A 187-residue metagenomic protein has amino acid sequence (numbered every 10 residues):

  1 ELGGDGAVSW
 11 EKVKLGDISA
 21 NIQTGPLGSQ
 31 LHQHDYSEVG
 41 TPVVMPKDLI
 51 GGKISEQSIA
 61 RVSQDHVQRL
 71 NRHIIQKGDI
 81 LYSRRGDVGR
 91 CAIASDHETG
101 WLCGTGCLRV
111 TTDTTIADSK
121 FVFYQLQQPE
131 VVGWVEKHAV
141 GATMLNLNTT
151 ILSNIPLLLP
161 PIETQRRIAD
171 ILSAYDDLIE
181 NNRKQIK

Functional and structural regions predicted by a protein language model:
E1-L27, N154-K187: Non-catalytic DNA-recognition/assembly elements of restriction-modification systems
V8, G100-L108, A117-K120, V140-R166: A short glycine-rich beta-alpha junction/loop motif
G16-H34, K47-I80: Sequence-specific dsDNA recognition surfaces
S29, I50-V62, I80-S83, D87-G104 (+3 more regions): Short, ligand-facing micro-motifs at secondary-structure edges
H32-Q33, P42, Q125-L157: Specificity-determining recognition surfaces
P42-M45, L81-S83: Short hydrophobic-aromatic micro-motifs
